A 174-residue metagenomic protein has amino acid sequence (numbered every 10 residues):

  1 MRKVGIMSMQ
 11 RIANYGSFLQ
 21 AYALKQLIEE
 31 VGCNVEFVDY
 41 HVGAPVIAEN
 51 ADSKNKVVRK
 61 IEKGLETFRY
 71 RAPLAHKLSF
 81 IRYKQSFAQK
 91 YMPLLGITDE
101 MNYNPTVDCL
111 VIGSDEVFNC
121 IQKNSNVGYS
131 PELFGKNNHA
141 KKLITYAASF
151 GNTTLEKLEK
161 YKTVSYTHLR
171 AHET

Functional and structural regions predicted by a protein language model:
M1-V4: Extreme N-terminal starter segment of soluble prokaryotic enzymes
M7-S8, I12-Y15, Q20, L24-K162: Aromatic- and Gly/Pro-rich donor/ligand-binding loops that form nucleotide- or phosphate-bearing donor binding pockets
T167-T174: Conserved small/polar residues in nucleotide/adenosyl-binding loops
